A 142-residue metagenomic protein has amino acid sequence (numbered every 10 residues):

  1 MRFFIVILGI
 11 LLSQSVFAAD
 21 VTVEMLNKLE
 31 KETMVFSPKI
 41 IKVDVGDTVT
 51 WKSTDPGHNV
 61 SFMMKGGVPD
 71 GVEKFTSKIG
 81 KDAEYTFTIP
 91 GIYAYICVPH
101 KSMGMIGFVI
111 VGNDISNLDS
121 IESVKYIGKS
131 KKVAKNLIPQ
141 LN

Functional and structural regions predicted by a protein language model:
M1-F4: Positively charged n-region of N-terminal signal peptides that target proteins for export
S13-Q14: N-terminal signal peptide c-region/cleavage motif recognized by signal peptidases
F17-N142: Extracytoplasmic copper-binding redox domains, predominantly the cupredoxin/blue-copper superfamily
